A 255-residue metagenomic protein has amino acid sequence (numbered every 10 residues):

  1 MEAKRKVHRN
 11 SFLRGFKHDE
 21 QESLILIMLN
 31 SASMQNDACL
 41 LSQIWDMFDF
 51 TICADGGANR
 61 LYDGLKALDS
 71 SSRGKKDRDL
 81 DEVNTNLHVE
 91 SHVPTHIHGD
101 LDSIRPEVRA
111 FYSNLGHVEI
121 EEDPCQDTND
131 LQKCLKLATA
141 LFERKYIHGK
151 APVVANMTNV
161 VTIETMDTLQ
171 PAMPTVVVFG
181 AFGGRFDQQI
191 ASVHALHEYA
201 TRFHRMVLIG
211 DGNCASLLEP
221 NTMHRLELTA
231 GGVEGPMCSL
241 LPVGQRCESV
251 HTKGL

Functional and structural regions predicted by a protein language model:
E2-V118: N-terminal beta-strand-loop-alpha-helix module at the start of alpha/beta ligand-binding or catalytic domains
M28, I52-D55, G99, E121-E122 (+2 more regions): General beta-strand structural signal in soluble alpha/beta enzymes
Q35-D37, T128-Q132, V160-V161, R185-A191: Short glycine/serine/threonine-rich phosphate/pyrophosphate-binding segments that cradle anionic phosphate groups
A58-L61, S103-P106, T128, R185 (+2 more regions): Short gly/pro/ser/thr-enriched loop/turn and capping motifs at secondary-structure boundaries
K66-V89, F142-M173: Intrinsically disordered, low-complexity domain-flanking/linker segments in eukaryotic proteins, enriched
S113-H148, V154-E164: Short phosphate-binding loop-to-helix
A172-L226: Anionic-ligand-binding alpha/beta catalytic cores of soluble enzymes and soluble regulatory domains that recognize
D211, L218-L255: Long, charged alpha-helical interface segments
